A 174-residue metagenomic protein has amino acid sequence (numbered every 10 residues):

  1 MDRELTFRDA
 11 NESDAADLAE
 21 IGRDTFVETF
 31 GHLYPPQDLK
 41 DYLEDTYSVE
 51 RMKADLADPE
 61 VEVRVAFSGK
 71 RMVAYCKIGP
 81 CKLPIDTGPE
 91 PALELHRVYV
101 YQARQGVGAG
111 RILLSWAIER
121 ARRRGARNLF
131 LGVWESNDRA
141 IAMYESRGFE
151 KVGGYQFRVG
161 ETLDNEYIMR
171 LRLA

Functional and structural regions predicted by a protein language model:
D2-R3, P89-L93, R127-A142, S146-R147 (+1 more regions): C-terminal "cap" of GNAT-fold acetyltransferases
L5, D9-S13, E20-L33, K40-A103 (+5 more regions): Acetyl-CoA-dependent GNAT
S13-D14, G108: Short helix-adjacent coil turns
D17, I112, R139: Charged catalytic carboxylate motif
K70, A74, G108-G110, G148: Conserved phosphate-binding and hydrolysis motifs of nucleotide-dependent enzymes
Y99, F149-E150: Short acidic-aromatic loop segments in the C-terminal HATPase_c
G106-E119, A142-S146: Conserved acetyl-CoA-binding loop-helix of GNAT-fold acetyltransferases
